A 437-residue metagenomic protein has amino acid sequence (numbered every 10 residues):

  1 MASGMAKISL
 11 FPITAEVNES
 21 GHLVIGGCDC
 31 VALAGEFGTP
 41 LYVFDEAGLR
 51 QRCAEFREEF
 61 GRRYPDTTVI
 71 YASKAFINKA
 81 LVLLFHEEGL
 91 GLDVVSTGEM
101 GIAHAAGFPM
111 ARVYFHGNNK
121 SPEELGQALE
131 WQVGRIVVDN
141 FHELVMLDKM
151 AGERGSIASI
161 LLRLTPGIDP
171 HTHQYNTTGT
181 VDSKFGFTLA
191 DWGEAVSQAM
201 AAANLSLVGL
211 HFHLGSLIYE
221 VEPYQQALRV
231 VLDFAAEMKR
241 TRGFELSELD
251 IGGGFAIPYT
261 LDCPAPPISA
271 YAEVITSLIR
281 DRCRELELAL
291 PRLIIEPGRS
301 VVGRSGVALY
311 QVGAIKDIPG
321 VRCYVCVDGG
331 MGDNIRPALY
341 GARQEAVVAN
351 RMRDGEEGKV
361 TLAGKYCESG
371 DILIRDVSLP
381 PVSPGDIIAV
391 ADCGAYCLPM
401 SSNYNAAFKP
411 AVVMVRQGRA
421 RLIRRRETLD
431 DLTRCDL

Functional and structural regions predicted by a protein language model:
M1-A158, S197, A202-S206, R240 (+1 more regions): A charged N-terminal "starter" segment
A2-I8, P166-A314, L379, N405 (+1 more regions): Active-site loop/helix belt of alpha/beta enzymes
L49, K74, S96, A128 (+7 more regions): Conserved, mostly hydrophobic/aromatic
T68-I70, G89-G91, M110-Y114, R135 (+7 more regions): Structural preference for beta-strand elements that scaffold enzyme active sites
A72-N78, T97-G98, N118-K120, D139-F141 (+8 more regions): Active-site beta-loop-alpha junctions enriched in small/polar residues
I77-A80, G101-I102, S121, I168-P170 (+8 more regions): Flexible loop/turn segments at secondary-structure boundaries
L81-V82, A105-A106, L125-E130, L147-M150 (+6 more regions): Short acidic, glycine/serine/threonine-rich loops at helix termini
V274, R280-C283, L288-L437: Charged (often Lys/Glu-rich) extended helix/loop segments that serve as interaction or gating elements
